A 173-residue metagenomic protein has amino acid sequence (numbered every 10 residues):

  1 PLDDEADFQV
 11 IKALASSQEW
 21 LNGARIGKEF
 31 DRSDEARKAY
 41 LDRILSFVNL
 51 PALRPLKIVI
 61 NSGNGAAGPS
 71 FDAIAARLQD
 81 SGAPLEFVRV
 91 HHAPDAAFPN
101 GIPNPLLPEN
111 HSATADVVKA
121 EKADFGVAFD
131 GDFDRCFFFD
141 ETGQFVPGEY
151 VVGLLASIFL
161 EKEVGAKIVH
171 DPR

Functional and structural regions predicted by a protein language model:
P1-E121: Gly/Ser/Thr-enriched, mixed-charge loops and adjacent short helices that form phosphate/oxyanion-binding elements
P1-E5, A13, A113-P172: Replace "Mg2+/Mn2+-dependent" with "divalent metal-dependent
S62, P172-R173: Glycine-rich beta-to-alpha transition loops that act as phosphate-gripper elements at the mouths of alpha/beta enzyme
